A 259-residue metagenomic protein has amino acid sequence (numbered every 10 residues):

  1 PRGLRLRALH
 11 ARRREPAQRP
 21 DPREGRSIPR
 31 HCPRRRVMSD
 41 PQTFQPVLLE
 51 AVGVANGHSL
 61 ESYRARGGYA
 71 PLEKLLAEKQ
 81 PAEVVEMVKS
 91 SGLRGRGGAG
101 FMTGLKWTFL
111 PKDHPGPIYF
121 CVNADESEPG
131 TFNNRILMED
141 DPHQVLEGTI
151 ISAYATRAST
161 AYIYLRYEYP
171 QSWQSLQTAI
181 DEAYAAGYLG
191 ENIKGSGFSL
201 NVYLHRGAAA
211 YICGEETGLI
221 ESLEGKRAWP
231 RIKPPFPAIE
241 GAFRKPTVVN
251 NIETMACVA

Functional and structural regions predicted by a protein language model:
P1-E15, G92-M102, Y211-C213: Local cysteine-cluster metal-coordination motifs and their immediate loop/turn environment, predominantly Fe-S cluster
L6, A11-R12, F44, Q80-V84 (+9 more regions): Short coil/turn connectors at secondary-structure junctions
P16-S91, A158-I163: Iron-sulfur (Fe-S) cluster-binding modules
Y63-A70, N123-N134, P237-F243: Gly-rich Lys/Arg/Thr-decorated short loops/hinges at beta-loop-alpha junctions or inter-strand turns that position
L76-I118: N-terminal glycine-rich phosphate/pyrophosphate-binding loops that anchor nucleotide-derived ligands and cofactors
C121-D140, T156-S159, Q174: A structural-propensity feature for long, helix-poor, extended segments
D141-A155: Histidine-anchored nucleotide/phosphate-binding helix
W173-A259: Hydrophobic alpha-helical positions that pack around
